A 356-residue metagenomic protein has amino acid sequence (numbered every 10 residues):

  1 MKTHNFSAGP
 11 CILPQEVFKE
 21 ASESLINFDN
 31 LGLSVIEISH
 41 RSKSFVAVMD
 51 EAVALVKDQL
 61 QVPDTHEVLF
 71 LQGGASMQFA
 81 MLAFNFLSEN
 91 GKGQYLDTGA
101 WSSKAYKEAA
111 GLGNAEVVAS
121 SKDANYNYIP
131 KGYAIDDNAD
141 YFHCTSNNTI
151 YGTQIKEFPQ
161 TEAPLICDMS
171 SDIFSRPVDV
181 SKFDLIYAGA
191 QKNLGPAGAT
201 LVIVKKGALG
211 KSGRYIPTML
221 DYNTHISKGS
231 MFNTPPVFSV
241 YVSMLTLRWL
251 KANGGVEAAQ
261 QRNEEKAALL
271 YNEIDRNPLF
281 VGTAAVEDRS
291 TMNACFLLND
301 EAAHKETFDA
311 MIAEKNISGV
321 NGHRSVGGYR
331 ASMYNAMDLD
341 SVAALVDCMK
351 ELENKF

Functional and structural regions predicted by a protein language model:
K2-V53: A glycine-/small-polar-enriched, mobile loop at the entrance of the PLP active site in fold-type I
T3, G327-F356: PLP-dependent enzyme catalytic core of the Aspartate aminotransferase-like
G9, A109, S120-I173: Active-site phosphate-binding strand-loop segment of PLP-dependent enzymes
G32-Q78, N85, G99-A100, E108: Conserved N-terminal alpha-helix of the aminotransferase class I/II PLP-enzyme fold
S88-W101: Conserved PLP-anchoring active-site segment centered on the Schiff-base-forming lysine
I166, V180-Q191: Conserved active-site segment immediately N-terminal to the catalytic lysine that forms the internal aldimine
A190-Y271, A285, K355-F356: Active-site C-terminal subdomain of aminotransferase-like
F280-M311: Conserved PLP-binding catalytic core of the aspartate aminotransferase-like
